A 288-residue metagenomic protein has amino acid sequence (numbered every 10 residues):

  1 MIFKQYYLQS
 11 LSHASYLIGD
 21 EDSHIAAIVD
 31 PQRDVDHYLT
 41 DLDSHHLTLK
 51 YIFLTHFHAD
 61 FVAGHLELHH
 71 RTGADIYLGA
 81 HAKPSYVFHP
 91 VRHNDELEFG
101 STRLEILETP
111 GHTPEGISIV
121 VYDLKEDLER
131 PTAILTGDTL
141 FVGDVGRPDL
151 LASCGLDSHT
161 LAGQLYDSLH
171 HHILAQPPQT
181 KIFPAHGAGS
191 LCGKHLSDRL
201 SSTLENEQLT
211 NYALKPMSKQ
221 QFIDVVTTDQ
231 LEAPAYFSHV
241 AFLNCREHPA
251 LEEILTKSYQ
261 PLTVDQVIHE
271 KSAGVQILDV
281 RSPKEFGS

Functional and structural regions predicted by a protein language model:
M1-T48, I119-V121, E126-G137, G143 (+2 more regions): Conserved beta-strand hairpin/beta-sheet module of binuclear metal-dependent hydrolase folds, prominently
I18, D30, H56, L68 (+7 more regions): Divalent metal-coordination and catalytic microenvironments
I28-V29, L49-H58, I76-H81, E108-G111 (+3 more regions): Active-site neighborhood of phospho(di)ester-bond hydrolases with catalytic His/Asp-centered motifs
R33-Y77: Active-site metal-binding motif and surrounding structural segment of the metallo-beta-lactamase
D36, F57-V62, K83-Y86, P114-E115 (+2 more regions): Active-site environment of divalent metal-dependent phosphoester hydrolases
E126-A133, L156, T160-I254: Divalent-metal (often Zn2+) His-rich catalytic cores of metallo-beta-lactamase-fold enzymes
L251-S288: Positively charged, proline/Ser/Thr-rich regional signature most characteristic of the Rhodanese/CDC25-like
